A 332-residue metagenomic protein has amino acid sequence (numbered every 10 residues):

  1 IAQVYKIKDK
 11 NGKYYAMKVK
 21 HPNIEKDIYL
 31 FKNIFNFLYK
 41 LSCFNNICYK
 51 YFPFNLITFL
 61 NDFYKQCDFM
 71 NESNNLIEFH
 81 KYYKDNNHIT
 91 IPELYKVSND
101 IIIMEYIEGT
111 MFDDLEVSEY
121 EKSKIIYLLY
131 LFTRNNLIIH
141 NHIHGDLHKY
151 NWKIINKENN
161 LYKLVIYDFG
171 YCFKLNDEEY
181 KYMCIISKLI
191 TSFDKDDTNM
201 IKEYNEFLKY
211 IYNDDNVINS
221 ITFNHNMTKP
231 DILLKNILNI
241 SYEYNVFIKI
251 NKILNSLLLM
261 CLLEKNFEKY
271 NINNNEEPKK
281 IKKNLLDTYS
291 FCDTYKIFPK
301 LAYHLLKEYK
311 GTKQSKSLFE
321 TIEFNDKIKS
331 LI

Functional and structural regions predicted by a protein language model:
I1-D113: Conserved ATP-binding subdomain of kinase catalytic cores across diverse folds
K13, D100, N141-I143, K163: The start of beta-strands in P-loop NTPase/AAA+ ATPase cores
I24, F69, I126-Y130, N136 (+4 more regions): Active-site-proximal structural scaffolding
F31-L38, L129, T133, M183 (+1 more regions): Short amphipathic C-terminal alpha-helix that caps PH/PH-like domains
F44-Y49, Y83-I91, I138-I143, Y244 (+1 more regions): Surface-exposed helix-capping loop/turn segments at secondary-structure junctions
N75-N86, S118-G145, K149: Conserved kinase catalytic-core helix
I107-L128, I155-I332: Helix-rich C-lobe and terminal helical cap/extension of kinase-like folds
Y150-I154: Hydrophobic residue at the +6 position relative to the catalytic HRD Asp in the kinase catalytic loop
